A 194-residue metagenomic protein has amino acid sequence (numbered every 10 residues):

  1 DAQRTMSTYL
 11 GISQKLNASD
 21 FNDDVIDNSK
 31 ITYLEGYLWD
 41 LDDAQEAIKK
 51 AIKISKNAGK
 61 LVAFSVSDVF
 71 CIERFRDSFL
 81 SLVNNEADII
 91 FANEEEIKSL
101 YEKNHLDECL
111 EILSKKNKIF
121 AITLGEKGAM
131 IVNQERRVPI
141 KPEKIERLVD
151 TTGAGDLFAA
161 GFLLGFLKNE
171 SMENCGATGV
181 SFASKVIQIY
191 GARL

Functional and structural regions predicted by a protein language model:
D1-L34: Conserved N-terminal subdomain of the carbohydrate kinase-like
Q3, L61, I119: Residue-level detector of anion-binding/catalytic polar loops
T5-M6, D88, P139-K141: Short hydrophobic/aromatic-enriched beta-strand-loop microsegments
S7, L100, V186: Residues that scaffold the ATP/ADP-binding catalytic core of kinase and kinase-like folds
S13, S29, I89, K98 (+1 more regions): A residue-level structural signature of the nucleotidyltransferase/glycosyltransferase Rossmann-like core
K15, A47, K53-N57, D77 (+1 more regions): Conserved phosphate-binding/catalytic region of the ribokinase-like
D24-D27, N85, K115: Structured loop/turn residues at beta-strand edges in well-structured enzyme cores
I31-E111, K127-A129: Conserved beta-alpha-beta core of the PfkB/ribokinase-like small-molecule kinase fold
